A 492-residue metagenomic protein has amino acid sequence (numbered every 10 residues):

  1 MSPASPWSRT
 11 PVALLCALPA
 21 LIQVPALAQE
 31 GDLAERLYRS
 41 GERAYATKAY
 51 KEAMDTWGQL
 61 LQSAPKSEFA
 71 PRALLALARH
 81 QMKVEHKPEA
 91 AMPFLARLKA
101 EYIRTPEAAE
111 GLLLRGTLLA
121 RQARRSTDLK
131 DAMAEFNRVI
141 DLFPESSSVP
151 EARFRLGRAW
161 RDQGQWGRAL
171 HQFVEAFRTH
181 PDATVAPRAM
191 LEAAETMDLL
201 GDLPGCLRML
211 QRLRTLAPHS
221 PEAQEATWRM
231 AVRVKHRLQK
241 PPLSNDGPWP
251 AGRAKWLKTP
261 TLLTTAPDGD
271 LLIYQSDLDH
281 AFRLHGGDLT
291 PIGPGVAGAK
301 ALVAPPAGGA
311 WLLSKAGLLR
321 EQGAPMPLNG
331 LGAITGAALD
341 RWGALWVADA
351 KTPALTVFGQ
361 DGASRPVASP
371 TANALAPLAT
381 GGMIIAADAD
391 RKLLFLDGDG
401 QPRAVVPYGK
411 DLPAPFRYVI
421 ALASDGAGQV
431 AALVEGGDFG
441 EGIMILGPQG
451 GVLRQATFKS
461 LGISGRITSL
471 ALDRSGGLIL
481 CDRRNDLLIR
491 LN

Functional and structural regions predicted by a protein language model:
M1-A4, V24-A301, P305-L319, P325-W346 (+6 more regions): Acidic, polar-rich low-complexity tracts and alpha-helical solenoid repeat scaffolds
S2-L14: Bacterial N-terminal signal peptides that target proteins for export
P11-Q23: Bacterial N-terminal signal peptides
